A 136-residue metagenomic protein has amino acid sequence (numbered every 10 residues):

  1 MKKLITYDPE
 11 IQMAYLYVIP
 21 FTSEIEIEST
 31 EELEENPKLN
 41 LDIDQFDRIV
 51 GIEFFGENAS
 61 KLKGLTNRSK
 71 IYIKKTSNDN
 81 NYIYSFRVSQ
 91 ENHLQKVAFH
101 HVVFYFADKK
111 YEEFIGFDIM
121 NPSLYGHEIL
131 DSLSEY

Functional and structural regions predicted by a protein language model:
M1-P37, A59-S60, G64-T66, Y72-Y136: Intrinsically disordered terminal and processing segments
K38-L62: Short, well-structured hydrophobic secondary-structure segments
